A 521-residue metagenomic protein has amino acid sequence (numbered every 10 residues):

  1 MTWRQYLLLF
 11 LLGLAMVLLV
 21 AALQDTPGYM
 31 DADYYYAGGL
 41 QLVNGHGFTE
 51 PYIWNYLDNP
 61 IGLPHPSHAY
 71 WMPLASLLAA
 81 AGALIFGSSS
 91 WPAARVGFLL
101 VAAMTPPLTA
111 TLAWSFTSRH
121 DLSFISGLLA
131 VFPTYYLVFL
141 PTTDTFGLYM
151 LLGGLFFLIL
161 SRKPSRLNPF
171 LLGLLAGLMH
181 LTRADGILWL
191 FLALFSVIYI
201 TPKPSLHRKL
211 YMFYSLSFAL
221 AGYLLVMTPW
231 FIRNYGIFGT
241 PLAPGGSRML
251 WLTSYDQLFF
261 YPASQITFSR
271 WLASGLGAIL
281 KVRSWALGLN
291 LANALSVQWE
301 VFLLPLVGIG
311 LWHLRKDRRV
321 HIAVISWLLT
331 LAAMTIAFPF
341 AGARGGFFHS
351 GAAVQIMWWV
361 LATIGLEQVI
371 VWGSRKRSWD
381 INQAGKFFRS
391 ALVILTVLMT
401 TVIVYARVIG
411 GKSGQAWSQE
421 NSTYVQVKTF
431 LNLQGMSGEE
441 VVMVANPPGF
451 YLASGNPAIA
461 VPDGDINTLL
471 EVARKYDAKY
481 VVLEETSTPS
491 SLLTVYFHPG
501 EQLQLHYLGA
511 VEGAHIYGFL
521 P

Functional and structural regions predicted by a protein language model:
L8-M16, A130, G153, L174-A176 (+4 more regions): Transmembrane alpha-helix segments characteristic of polytopic inner-membrane glycan-assembly/cell-envelope
G13, F98, S126-T134, L158 (+2 more regions): Short helix- or helix-capping micro-motifs that position conserved polar/aromatic residues at function-defining sites
G28, W71, V138-L148: Short acidic/glycine- and proline-prone juxtamembrane loop motifs at membrane-interface regions of multi-pass membrane
Y36, L99, L140, F146 (+5 more regions): Hydrophobic/aromatic-rich transmembrane helices and adjacent perimembrane loops
A93-T117, L155: Transmembrane-helix motifs of polytopic, lipid-linked glycan transferases
L174, F191-L194, M212, L216-L224 (+1 more regions): Signature aromatic-anchored transmembrane alpha helix within multi-pass, membrane-resident enzymes that catalyze glycan
I198, K281-L331, A362, Q368: Hydrophobic, aromatic-rich transmembrane alpha-helices and their immediate juxtamembrane boundary segments
Q383-A445, P462, I466, L470-A473 (+2 more regions): Membrane-embedded, lumen/periplasm-facing catalytic core of multi-pass transferases that use lipid-linked donors
